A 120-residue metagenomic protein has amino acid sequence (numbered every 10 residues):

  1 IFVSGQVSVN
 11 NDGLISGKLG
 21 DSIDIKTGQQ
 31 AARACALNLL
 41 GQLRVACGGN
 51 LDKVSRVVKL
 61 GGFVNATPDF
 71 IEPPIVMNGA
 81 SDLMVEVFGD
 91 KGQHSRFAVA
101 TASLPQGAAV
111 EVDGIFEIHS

Functional and structural regions predicted by a protein language model:
I1-S120: Short, polar/acidic, helix-capping and beta-turn segments at strand->helix junctions that line the mouths
